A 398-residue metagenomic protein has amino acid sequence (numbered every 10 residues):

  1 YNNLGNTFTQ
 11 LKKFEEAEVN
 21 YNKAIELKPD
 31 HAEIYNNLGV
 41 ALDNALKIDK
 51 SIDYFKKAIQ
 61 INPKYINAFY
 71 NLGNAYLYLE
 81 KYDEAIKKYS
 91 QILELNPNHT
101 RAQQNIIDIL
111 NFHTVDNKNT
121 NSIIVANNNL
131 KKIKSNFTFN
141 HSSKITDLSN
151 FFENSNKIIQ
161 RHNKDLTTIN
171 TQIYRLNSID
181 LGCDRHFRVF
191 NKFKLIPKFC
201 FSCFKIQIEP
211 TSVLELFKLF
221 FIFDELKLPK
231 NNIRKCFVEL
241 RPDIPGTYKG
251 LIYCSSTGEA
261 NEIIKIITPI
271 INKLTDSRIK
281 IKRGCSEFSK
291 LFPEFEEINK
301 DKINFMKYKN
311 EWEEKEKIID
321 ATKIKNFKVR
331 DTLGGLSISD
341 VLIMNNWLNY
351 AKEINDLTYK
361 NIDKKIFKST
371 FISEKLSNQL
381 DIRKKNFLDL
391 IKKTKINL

Functional and structural regions predicted by a protein language model:
N2-Q10, Y21, E33-N44, N67-L77 (+1 more regions): Conserved alpha-helical positions within TPR/SEL1-like repeat arrays
Y78-E80, N96-K218, K235-F237, I298-L398: Charge-rich, low-complexity segments
S212-V213, C254-N261: Helix N-cap motif at beta-to-alpha junctions
L219-F223, I263-N272: Short amphipathic alpha-helices in soluble, non-transmembrane regions that often serve as interface/regulatory elements
